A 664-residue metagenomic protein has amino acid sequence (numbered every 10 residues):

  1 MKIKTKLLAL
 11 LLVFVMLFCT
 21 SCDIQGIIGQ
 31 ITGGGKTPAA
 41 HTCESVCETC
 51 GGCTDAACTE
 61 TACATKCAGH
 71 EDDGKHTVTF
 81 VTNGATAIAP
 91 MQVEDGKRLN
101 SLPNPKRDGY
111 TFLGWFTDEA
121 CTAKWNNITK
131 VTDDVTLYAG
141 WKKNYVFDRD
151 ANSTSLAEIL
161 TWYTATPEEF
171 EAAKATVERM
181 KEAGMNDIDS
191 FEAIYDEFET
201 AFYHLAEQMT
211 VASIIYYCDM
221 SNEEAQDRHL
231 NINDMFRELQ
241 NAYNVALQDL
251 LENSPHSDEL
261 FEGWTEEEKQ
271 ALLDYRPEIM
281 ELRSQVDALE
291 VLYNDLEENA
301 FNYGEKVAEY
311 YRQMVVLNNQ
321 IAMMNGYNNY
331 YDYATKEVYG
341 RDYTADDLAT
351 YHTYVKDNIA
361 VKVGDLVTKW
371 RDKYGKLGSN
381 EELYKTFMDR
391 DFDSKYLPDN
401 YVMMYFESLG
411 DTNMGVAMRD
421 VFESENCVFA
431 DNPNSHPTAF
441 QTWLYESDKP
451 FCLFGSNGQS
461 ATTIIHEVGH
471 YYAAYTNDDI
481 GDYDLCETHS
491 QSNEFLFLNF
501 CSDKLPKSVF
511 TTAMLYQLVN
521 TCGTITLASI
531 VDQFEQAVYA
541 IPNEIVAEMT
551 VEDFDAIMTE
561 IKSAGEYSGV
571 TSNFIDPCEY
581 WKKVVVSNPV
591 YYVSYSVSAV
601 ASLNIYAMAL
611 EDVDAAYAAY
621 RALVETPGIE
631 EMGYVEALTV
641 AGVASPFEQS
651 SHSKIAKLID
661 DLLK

Functional and structural regions predicted by a protein language model:
F18-S21: C-terminal motif of bacterial Sec signal peptides marking the signal peptidase cleavage site
A68-N144: Secondary-structure capping and domain/repeat boundary segments
N144-D391: A well-structured
I214-Y216, G340, K504, A528 (+3 more regions): C-terminal, non-catalytic "cap/extension" segments appended to globular domains
D357-N358, G481-T524, S598: Post-HExxH zinc-binding segment in Zn-dependent metallohydrolases
D393, S447-I465, T476-D479: Short pre-active-site segment immediately N-terminal to the catalytic Zn-binding motif
K395, C427-D448: Catalytic zinc-binding patch centered on the HExxH motif and its immediate surroundings that defines zinc-dependent
G469-G481, L496: Catalytic Zn2+-binding segment of zinc metalloproteases
